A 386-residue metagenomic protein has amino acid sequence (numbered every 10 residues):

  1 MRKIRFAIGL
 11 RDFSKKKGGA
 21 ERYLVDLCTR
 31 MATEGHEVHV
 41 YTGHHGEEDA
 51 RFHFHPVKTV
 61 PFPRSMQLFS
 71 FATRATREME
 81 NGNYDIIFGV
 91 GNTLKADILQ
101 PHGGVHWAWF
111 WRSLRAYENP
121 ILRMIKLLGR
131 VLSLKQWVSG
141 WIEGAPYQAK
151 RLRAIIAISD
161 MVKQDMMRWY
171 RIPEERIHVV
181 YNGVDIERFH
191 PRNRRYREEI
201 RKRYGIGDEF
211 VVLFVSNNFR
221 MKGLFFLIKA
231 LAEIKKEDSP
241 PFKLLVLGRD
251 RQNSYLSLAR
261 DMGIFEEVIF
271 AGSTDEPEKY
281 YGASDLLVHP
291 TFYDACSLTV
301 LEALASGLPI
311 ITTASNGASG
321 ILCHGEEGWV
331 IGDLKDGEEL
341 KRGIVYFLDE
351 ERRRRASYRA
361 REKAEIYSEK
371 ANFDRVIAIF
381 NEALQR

Functional and structural regions predicted by a protein language model:
R22-D26, F210, F214-E233: A conserved mid-protein helix/loop that constitutes part of the nucleotide-sugar donor-binding site
K126-L128, L132-R195, I206: Donor nucleotide-sugar binding/catalytic pocket of nucleotide-sugar-dependent glycosyltransferases
E198, K243-F265: Short, structured helix-loop element that forms part of the nucleotide-activated donor/catalytic region
S273, F292: Aromatic "clamp/platform" in nucleotide-sugar-dependent glycosyltransferases that forms part of the donor/acceptor
S297-V300, A318: Short glycine/serine-rich donor-binding loops of glycosyltransferases
P309-T312, L322: Short hydrophobic beta-strand element within catalytic cores of glycosyltransferases and related nucleotide-activated
S319-I344, E351: Change "using UDP/GDP/dTDP sugars" to "using nucleotide sugars
R352-I366: A short, well-ordered alpha-helix in the C-terminal region of glycosyltransferases
